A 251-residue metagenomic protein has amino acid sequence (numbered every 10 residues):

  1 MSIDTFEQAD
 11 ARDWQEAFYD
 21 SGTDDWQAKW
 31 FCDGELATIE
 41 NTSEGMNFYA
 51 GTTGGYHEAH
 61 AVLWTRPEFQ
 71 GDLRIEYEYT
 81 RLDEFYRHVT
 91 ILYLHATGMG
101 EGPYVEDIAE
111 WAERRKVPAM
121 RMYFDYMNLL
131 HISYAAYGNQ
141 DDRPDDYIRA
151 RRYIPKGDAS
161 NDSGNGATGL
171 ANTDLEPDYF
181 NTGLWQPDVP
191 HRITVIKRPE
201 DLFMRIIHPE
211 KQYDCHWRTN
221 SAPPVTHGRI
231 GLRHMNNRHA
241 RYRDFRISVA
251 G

Functional and structural regions predicted by a protein language model:
M1-G251: Extracellular glycan-recognition regions
